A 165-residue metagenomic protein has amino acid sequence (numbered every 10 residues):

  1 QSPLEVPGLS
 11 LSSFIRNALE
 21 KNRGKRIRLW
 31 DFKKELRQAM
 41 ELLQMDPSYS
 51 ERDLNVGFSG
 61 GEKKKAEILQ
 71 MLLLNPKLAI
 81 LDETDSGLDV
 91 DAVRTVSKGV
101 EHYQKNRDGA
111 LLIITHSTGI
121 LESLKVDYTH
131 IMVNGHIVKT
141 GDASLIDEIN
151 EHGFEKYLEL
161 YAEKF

Functional and structural regions predicted by a protein language model:
Q1-E5, S117-T118: ABC ATPase nucleotide-binding domain signature
L4-K77: ABC-family P-loop ATPase nucleotide-binding domains
I80-T84, D91: Walker B catalytic motif
V90-S97: Short alpha-helix of the ABC ATPase nucleotide-binding domain corresponding to the H-loop/switch region
G99-I113, L121-S123: Conserved catalytic loops of ABC-family nucleotide-binding domains
H116-I120, N134: The feature captures the ABC ATPase H-loop/switch
Y128, M132, H136-E159: Conserved beta-strand-loop-alpha-helix hinge in the C-terminal portion of ABC ATPase nucleotide-binding domains
